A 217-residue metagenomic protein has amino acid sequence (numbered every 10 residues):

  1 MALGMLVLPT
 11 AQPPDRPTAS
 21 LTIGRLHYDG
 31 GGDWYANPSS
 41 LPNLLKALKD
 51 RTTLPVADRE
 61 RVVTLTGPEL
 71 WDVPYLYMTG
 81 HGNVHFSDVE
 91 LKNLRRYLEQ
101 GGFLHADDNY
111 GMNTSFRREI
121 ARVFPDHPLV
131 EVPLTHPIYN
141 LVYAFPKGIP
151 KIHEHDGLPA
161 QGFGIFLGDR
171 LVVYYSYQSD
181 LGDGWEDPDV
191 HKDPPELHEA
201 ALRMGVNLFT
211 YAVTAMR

Functional and structural regions predicted by a protein language model:
M1-V7: Bacterial N-terminal signal peptides
A11-Y75, T79-G82, D180-L181, D187-R217: Aromatic-Pro/Gly-enriched surface loop or interdomain linker that acts as a lid/target-recognition segment
P14-A19, P68-D72, Y97-E99, P159 (+1 more regions): Extracellular/periplasmic catalytic domains that process cell-envelope and extracellular macromolecules
I23, Y75-T114: Short alpha-beta junction capping motif
G31, N113-D189, L197-V206: An acidic, glycine-rich "communication" segment
P38-L45, L91, R95, N113 (+3 more regions): Extracytoplasmic/secreted envelope proteins and their assembly/folding machinery, especially bacterial periplasmic
L54-T64, A106-N109, H127-T135: Surface-exposed patches in mature extracellular/periplasmic domains of secreted proteins
R59-L65, S87-N93, G157-Q161: Alpha-helical scaffolding within the catalytic cores of extracellular/periplasmic polymer-degrading hydrolases
